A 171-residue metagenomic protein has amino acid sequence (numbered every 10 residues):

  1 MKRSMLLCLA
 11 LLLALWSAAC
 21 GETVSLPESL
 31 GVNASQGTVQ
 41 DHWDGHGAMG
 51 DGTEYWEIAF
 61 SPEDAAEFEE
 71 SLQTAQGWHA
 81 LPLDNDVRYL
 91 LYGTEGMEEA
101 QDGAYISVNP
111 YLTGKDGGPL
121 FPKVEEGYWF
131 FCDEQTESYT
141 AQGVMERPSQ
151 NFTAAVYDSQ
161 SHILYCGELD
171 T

Functional and structural regions predicted by a protein language model:
M1-S4: Positively charged n-region of N-terminal signal peptides that target proteins for export
L6, D41-H46, A141, Q150: Residue-level detector of functional hotspots within protein domains
C8-L11: Cross-family signature of deubiquitinases and ubiquitin-like deconjugating cysteine proteases
L15-A19: C-terminal motif of bacterial Sec signal peptides marking the signal peptidase cleavage site
C20-N85: N-terminal export/targeting and maturation segments
G77-I163: Functional cores of ribonucleases/endoribonucleases
E168-T171: Short, solvent-exposed aromatic-acidic interface loops
